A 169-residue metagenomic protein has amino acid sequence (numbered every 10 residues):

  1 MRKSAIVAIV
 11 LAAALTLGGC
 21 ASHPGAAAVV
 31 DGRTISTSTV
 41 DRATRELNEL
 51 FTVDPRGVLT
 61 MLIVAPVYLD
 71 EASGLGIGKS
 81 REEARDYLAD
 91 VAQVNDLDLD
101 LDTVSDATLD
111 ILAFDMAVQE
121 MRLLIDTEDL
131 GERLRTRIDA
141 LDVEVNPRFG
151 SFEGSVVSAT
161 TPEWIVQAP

Functional and structural regions predicted by a protein language model:
M1-V53, D139-P169: Short, low-structural-confidence N-terminal segments
I6, A26, V58, Q119-E120: Residues at structural and domain junctions
A8, A12-A14, L59, D106-A113 (+2 more regions): Generic N-terminal initiation segments characterized by hydrophobic and/or small/turn-forming residues
A21-D110: N-terminal targeting/tethering segments
G25, A65, L69, S73-G74 (+2 more regions): A C-terminal, polar beta->alpha supersecondary segment
